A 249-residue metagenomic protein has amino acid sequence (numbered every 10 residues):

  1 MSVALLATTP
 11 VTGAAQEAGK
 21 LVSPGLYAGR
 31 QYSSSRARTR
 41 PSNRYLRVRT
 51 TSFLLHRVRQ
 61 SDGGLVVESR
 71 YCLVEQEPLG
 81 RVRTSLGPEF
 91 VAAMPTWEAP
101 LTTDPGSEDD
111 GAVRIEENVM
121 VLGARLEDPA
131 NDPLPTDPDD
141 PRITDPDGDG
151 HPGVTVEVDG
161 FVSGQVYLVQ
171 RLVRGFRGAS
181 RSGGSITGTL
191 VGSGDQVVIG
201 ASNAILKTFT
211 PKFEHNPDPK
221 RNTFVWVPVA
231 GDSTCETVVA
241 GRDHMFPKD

Functional and structural regions predicted by a protein language model:
M1-T8: Bacterial N-terminal signal peptides
G13-A28, A179-S182: N-terminal helix-cap/turn-to-beta initiation motif at the start of protein domains
Q16, S52, V158-D249: Edge beta-strand at a domain terminus
E17-G19, Y27-S42, E117-V119, G123-H151 (+4 more regions): A long-range scaffold signal marking pre-active-site subdomains of enzyme folds
P24, G29, L55-R59, W226: Short beta-strand element of the conserved SAM-dependent methyltransferase core
G29-Y32, S69, L190: Short beta-strand segments that buttress and anchor functional surface loops
S35-R44, V74-R83, R125, Q165-L168 (+1 more regions): Short, cysteine-centered beta-strand-loop-beta hairpins and adjacent loop/turn segments enriched in charged/polar
V48-R181: Predominantly extracellular/secreted and cell-surface proteins with exposed, flexible low-complexity segments
